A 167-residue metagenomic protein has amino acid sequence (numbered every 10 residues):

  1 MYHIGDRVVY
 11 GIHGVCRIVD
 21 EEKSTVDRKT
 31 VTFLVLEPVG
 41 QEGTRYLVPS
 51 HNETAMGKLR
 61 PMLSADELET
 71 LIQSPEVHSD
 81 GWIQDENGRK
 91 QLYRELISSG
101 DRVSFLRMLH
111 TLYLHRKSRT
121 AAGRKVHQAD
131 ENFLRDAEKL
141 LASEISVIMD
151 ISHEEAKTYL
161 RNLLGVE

Functional and structural regions predicted by a protein language model:
M1-Y2: Absolute protein N-terminus
G5-D6: Loop/turn positions that initiate beta-strands
C16-I18: Conserved hydrophobic positions within beta-strands
S24-V35: Short, solvent-exposed secondary-structure boundary/capping segments
G40-H51: A short macromolecule-binding patch
E53-E167: Charge/polar-rich, low-complexity and marginally structured segments
